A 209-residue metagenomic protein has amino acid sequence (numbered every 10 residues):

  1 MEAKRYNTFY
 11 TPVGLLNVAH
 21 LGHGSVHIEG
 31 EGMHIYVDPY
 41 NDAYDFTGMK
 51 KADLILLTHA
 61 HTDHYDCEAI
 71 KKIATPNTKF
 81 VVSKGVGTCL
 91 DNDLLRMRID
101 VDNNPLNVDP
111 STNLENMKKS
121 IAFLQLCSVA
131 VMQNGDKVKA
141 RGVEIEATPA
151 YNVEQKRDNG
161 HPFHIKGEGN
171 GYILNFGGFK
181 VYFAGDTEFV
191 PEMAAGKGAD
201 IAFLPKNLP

Functional and structural regions predicted by a protein language model:
M1-K50, T112-M117, S128-K197: Core dinuclear metal-dependent hydrolase active-site scaffold
N41-D42, A60-T62, G85-G87, N134-K137 (+1 more regions): Short, acidic/turn-prone active-site loops that include or flank metal/cofactor- and phosphate-binding residues
T47-P76, S83-C89, S111: Di-metal (Zn2+ and/or Mg2+/Mn2+) metal-binding site signature of metallo-dependent hydrolases with the MBL/beta-CASP
L56, K180-A184, F203-L204: Short catalytic-loop micro-motif centered on adjacent basic/acidic residues
V81-T88, E188-P209: Cap/insert and terminal regions of metallo-dependent hydrolase folds
S83, A122-F123, V129-Q133: Functional beta-strand-loop-alpha-helix junction segments that form "active/interaction loops" within catalytic
L90-Q125: Short, aromatic/basic amphipathic alpha-helical patches
